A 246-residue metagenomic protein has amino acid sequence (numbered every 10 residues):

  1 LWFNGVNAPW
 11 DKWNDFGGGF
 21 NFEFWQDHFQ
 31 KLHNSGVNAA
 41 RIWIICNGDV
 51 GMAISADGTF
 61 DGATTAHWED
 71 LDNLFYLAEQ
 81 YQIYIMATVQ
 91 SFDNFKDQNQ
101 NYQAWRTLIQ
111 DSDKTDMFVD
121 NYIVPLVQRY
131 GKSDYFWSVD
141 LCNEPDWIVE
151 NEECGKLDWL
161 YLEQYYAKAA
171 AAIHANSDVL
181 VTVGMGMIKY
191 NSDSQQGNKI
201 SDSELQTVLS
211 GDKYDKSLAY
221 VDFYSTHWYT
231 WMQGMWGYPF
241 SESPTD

Functional and structural regions predicted by a protein language model:
L1-M235, P244-T245: Active-site mouth of glycoside hydrolases
F240-E242: Long, structured stretches of catalytic cores involved in phosphate-ester chemistry, encompassing
